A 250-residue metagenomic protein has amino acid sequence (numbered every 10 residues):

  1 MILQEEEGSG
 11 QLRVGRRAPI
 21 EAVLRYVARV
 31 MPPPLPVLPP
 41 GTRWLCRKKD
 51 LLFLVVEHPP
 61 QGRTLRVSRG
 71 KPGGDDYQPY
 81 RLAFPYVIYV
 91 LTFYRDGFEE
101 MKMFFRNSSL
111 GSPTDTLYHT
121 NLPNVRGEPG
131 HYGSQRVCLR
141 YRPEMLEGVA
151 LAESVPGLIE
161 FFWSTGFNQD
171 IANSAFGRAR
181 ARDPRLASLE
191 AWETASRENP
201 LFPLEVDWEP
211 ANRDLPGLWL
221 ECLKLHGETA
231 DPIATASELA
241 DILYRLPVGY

Functional and structural regions predicted by a protein language model:
M1-V149: Compact alpha/beta protein-protein interaction domains typified by the UBC
S112-Y250: Domain-scale recognition of soluble eukaryotic interaction modules
